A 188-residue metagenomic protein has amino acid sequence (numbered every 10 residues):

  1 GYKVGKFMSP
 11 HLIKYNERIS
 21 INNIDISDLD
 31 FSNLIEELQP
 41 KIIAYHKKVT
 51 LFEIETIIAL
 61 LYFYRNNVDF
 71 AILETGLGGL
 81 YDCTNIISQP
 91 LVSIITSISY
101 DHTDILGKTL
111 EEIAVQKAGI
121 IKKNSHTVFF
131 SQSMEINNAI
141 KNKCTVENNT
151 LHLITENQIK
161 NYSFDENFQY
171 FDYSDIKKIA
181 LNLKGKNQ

Functional and structural regions predicted by a protein language model:
Y2-S88, D104-L106, E112, M134-E135: ATP-dependent carboxylate-amine ligase catalytic core
V4-K6, S93, L151-L153: Conserved beta-strand scaffold positions in the cores of enzyme catalytic domains, especially in NTP/NDP-utilizing
I19, P90-S93, E147: PLP-dependent aminotransferase-like
D25-V49, Y100, D104-A114, A118 (+1 more regions): Adenine nucleotide phosphate-binding catalytic loops in nucleotide-utilizing enzymes
L73, I95, F129: Redox-cofactor binding/interface segments in oxidoreductases and associated redox assembly factors
G76-L77, S97-S99: Short glycine-/small-residue-rich Rossmann-like dinucleotide-binding loops
N85-I98: Inter-motif core of Ras-like GTPase G domains
S88-Q89, I121-S125: Short conserved AdoMet
